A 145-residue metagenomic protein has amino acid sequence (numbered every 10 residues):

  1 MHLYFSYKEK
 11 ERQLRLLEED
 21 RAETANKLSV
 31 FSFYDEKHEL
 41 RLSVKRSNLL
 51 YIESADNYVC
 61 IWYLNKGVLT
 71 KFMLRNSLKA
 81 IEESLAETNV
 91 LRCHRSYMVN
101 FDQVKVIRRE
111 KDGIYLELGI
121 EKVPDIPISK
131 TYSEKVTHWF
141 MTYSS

Functional and structural regions predicted by a protein language model:
M1-E9: Transmembrane alpha-helices and immediately adjacent membrane-cytoplasm interface residues in multi-pass integral
E9-S145: Basic, polyanion-interacting recognition surfaces, primarily in bacterial LytTR/OmpR-type DNA-binding effector domains
